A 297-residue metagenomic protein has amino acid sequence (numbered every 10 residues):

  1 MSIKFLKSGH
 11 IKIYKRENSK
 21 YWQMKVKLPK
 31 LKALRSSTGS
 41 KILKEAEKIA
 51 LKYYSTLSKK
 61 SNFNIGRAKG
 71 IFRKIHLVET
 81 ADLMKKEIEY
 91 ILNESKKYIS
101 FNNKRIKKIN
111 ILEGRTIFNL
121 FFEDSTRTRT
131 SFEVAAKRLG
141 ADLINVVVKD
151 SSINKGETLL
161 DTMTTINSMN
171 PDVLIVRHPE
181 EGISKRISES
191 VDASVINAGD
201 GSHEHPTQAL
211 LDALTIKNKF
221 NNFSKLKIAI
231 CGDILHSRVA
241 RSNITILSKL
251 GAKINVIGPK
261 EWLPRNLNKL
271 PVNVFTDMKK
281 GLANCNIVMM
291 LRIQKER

Functional and structural regions predicted by a protein language model:
M1-K74, K86: Basic/aromatic DNA-contact patch characteristic of tyrosine site-specific recombinases
G70-T130, V134: Positively charged, low-complexity intrinsically disordered leader regions
K96, P179, I293: Flexible loop residues that form catalytic and substrate-binding hotspots at small-molecule/glycan-binding clefts
I106-I109, M163, K279: Short hydrophobic/charged patches on amphipathic alpha-helices used for structural packing and interfaces
L112-K217: Phosphate/diphosphate ligand-binding glycine-rich loop within oxidoreductases
F122-V134, N218-R292, E296: Glycine-rich phosphate/diphosphate-binding loop of Rossmann-like nucleotide-binding domains
